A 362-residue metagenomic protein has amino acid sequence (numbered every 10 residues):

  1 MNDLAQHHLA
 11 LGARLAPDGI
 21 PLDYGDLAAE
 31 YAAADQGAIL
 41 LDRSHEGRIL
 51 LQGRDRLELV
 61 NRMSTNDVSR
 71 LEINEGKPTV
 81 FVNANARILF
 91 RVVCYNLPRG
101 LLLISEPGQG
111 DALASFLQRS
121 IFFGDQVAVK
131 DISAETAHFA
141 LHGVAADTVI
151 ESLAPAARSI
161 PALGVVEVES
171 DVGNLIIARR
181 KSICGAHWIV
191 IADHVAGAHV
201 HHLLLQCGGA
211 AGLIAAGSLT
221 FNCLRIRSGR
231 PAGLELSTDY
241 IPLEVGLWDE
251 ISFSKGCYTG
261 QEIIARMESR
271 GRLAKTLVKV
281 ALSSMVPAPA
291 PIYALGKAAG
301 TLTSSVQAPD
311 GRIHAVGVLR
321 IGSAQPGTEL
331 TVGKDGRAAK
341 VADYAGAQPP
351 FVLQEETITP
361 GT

Functional and structural regions predicted by a protein language model:
M1-P78, V82-L89: Acidic, proline/glycine-enriched N-terminal capping motif
H8, A84, V92, L224 (+3 more regions): Glycine-rich, small/acidic residue-mixed loop/short-helix segments
L27-Q36, V80-R91, I121-D125, V168-A178 (+1 more regions): Short amphipathic beta-strand starts and helix->beta connectors
L40-R62, K130-E151, R272-L282: Short glycine-/aliphatic-rich beta-strand segments at the starts of folded cytosolic domains
R48, V93-S228: Acidic, low-complexity central loop/insert segments
G53, L103, L141-G143, V190 (+4 more regions): Residue-level signal for inorganic ion chemistry
E72-G76, R158-E169, G229, G233 (+4 more regions): Glycine-centered loop/turn motifs
A198-R266: Aromatic-anchored, glycine/proline-accented short structural segments that stabilize local strand-turns or short
